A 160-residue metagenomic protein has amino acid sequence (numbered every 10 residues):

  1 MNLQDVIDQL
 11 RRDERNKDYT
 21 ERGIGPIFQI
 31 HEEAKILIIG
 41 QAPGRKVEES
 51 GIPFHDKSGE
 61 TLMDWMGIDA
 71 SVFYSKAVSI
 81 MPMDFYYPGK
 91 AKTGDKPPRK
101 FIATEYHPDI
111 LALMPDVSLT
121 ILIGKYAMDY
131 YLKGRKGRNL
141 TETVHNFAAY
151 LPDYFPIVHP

Functional and structural regions predicted by a protein language model:
M1-S58: Active-site and ligand/interface coordination hotspots across diverse enzymes and nucleic-acid-associated assemblies
Q4-D5, Y86-P160: Glycine/proline-rich loop-helix segments at beta-alpha junctions forming the active-site rim of enzyme cores
I7-E14, M66-D69, Y131, R135: Hydrophobic, Leu/Ile/Phe/Ala-enriched alpha-helical segments that form helix-helix packing faces
G23-E32, E60-V72, P108-A112: Short amphipathic alpha-helices and their capping/turn segments at secondary-structure boundaries
E32-A34, Y74, P115-D116, Y150: Residue-level preference for short coil/turn positions at secondary-structure junctions
L37-I39, S79-M81, L119-I121, F155: Hydrophobic/aromatic beta-strand patches that form the interior of the parallel beta-sheet core in alpha/beta enzyme
Q41-A42, M83, K125: Residues immediately flanking
I52-R99: Short, surface-exposed acidic-centric catalytic microdomains
